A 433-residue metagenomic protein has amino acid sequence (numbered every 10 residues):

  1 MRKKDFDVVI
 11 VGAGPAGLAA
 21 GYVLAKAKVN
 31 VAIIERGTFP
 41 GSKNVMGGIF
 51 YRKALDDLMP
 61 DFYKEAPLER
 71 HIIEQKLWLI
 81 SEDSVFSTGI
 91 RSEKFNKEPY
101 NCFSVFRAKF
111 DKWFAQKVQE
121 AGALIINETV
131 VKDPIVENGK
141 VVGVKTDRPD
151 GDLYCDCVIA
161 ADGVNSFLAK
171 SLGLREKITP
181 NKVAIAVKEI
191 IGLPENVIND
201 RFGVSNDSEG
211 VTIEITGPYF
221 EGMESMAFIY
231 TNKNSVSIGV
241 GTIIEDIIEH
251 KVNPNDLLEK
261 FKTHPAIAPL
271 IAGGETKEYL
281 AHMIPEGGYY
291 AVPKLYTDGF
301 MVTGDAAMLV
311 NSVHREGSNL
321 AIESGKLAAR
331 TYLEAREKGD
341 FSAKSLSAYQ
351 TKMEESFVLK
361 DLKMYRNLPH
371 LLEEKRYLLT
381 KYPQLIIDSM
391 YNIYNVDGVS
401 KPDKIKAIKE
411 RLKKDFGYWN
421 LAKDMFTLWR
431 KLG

Functional and structural regions predicted by a protein language model:
F6-A32: N-terminal Rossmann-like FAD-binding beta1-loop-alpha1 element of flavoenzymes
G12, A161-D162, T303: Short, well-ordered coil/turn residues at beta-beta hairpins and beta-strand->alpha-helix junctions within
A16, F39, N165: Conserved Rossmann-like nucleotide-cofactor binding loop
G37-D83: N-terminal FAD cofactor-binding segment of flavoenzymes
N96-Q116, I247-V252: Short beta-strand to alpha-helix junction loop
K117-A266: Predominantly flavin-linked oxidoreductase catalytic cores and closely associated redox partners
G217-A227, K233, D246-L320, S324-K326 (+3 more regions): FAD/FMN-dependent oxidoreductases across multiple families
L333-G433: C-terminal helical "tail/cap" subdomain of flavin- and related membrane-associated enzymes
